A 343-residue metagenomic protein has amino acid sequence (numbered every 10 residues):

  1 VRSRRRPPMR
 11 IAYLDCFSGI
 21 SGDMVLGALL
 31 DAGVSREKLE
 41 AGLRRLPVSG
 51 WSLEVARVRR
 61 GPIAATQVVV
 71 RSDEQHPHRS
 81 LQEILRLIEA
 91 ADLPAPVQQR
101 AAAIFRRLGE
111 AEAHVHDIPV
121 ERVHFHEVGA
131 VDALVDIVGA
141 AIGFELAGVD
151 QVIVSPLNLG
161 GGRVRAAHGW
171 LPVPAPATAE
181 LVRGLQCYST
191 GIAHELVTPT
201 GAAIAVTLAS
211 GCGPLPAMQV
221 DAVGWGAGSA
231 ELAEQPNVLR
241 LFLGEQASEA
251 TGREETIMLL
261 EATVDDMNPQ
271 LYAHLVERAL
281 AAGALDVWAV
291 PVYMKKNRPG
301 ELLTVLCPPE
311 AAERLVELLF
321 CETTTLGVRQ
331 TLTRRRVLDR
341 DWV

Functional and structural regions predicted by a protein language model:
M9-L53: N-terminal phosphate-binding or glycine-rich loops at protein starts, especially the Walker A/P-loop of NTPases
L14-A28, F125-G148: Conserved phosphate/anionic-ligand binding catalytic regions in large, soluble enzymes, centered on
D15, E254-D266, D341: Short glycine-/aliphatic-rich beta-strand segments at the starts of folded cytosolic domains
V34-H116, A175, G184-C187, I192-A202 (+1 more regions): Glycine-rich nucleotide/cofactor/substrate-binding loop typically near the N-terminus or early in the first domain
E37, V149-S248: Mobile "lid/hinge" segments at catalytic clefts and subdomain interfaces of large enzymes
P47-V48, L280-D286, F320-V328: A common structural junction motif
N268, V305-E313: Helix N-cap motif at beta-to-alpha junctions
Y293-R298, Q330-V343: Short proline/glycine- and acidic-rich turn/helix-capping motifs at secondary-structure junctions
